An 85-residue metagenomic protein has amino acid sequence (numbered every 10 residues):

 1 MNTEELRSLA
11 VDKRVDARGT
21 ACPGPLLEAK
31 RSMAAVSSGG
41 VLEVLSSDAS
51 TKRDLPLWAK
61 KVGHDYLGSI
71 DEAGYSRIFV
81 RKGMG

Functional and structural regions predicted by a protein language model:
M1-R18, S32, K60-Y75, R81-G85: Long, charged, low-complexity intrinsically disordered regions
A17-I70: Amphipathic, hydrophobic secondary-structure cores in small proteins
